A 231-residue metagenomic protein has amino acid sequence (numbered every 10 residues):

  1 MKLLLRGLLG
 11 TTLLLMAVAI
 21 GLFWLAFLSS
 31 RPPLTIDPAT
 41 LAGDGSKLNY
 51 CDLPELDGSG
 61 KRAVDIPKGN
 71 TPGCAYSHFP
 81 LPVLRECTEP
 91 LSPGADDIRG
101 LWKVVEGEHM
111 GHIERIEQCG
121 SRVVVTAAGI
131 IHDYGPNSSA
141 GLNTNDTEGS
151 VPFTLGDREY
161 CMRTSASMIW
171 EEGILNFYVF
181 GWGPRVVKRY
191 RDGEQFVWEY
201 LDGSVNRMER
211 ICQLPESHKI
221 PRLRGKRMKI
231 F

Functional and structural regions predicted by a protein language model:
M1-L3: N-terminal secretory signal peptides that target proteins for export/translocation
L5-H112, G120-R122, Q213-F231: Amphipathic/hydrophobic helical signal segments and adjacent flexible N-terminal regions that mediate secretion
F79, E108-R163, L201: N-terminal glycine/threonine-rich, aromatic-flanked beta-hairpin/loop signature
A95-V105, N143-T154, S167-N176: Short, basic/low-complexity N-terminal boundary segments at the transition from targeting/disordered tails
E108-M110, V179-G183, S204: Solvent-exposed loop/turn segments connecting transmembrane beta-strands in outer-membrane beta-barrel proteins
C161-G193: Acidic, glycine-rich flexible loop segments
Y190-D192, M208-K219: Short beta-strand-to-coil "C-cap" segments at the C-terminal boundary of structured domains/repeats, marking
Q195-G203: Short, exposed beta-strand-loop hairpins at the edges of beta-sheets in extracellular/periplasmic proteins
